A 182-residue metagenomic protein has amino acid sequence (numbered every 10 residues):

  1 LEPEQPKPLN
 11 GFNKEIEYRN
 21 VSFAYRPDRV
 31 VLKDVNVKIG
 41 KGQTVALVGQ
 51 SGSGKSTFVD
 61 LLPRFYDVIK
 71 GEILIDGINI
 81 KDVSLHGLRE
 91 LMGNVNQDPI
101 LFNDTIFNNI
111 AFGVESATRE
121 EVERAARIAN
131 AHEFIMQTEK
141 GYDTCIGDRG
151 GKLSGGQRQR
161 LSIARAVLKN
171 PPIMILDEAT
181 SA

Functional and structural regions predicted by a protein language model:
L1-G11: Pre-NBD coupling/linker segments of ABC/ABC-like ATPases
L9-A182: ABC-type nucleotide-binding domain
